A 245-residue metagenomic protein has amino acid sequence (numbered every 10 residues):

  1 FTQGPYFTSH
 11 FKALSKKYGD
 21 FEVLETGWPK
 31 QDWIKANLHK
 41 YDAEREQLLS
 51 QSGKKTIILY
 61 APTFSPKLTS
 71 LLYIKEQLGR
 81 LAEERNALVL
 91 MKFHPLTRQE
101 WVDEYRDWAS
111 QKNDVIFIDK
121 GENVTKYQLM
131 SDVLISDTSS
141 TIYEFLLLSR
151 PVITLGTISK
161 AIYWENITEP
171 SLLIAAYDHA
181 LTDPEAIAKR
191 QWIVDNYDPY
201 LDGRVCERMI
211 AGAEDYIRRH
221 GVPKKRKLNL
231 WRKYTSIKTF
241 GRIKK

Functional and structural regions predicted by a protein language model:
F1-T69, K189: A nucleotide-sugar donor-handling region in carbohydrate enzymes
Q3, T26, K92, L155-G156: Generic beta-sheet signal
T8, D20-F21, T56-I57, Y105 (+4 more regions): Catalytic cores of nucleotide-enabled group-transfer and carboxylate-activating enzymes in metabolic and assembly-line
L71-A87: Short hydrophobic signal-anchor/transmembrane segments that target glycosyltransferases and glycosylation machinery
E84-K120: Catalytic donor nucleotide-activated moiety binding site of glycosyltransferases and closely related
G121-W164: A donor-sugar binding/catalytic signature common to diverse glycosyltransferases and related nucleotide-sugar
T168-E185: C-terminal "capping" alpha-helix adjacent to the active site of nucleotide-linked donor transferases in cell-envelope
L181-K245: C-terminal amphipathic helix plus adjacent low-complexity, charged tail appended to glycosyltransferase catalytic
